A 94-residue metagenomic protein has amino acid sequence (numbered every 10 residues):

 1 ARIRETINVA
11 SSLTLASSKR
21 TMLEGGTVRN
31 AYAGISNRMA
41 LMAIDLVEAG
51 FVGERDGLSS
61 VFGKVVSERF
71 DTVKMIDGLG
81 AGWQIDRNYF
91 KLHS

Functional and structural regions predicted by a protein language model:
R2-S94: Functionally critical mobile loop/hinge segments
